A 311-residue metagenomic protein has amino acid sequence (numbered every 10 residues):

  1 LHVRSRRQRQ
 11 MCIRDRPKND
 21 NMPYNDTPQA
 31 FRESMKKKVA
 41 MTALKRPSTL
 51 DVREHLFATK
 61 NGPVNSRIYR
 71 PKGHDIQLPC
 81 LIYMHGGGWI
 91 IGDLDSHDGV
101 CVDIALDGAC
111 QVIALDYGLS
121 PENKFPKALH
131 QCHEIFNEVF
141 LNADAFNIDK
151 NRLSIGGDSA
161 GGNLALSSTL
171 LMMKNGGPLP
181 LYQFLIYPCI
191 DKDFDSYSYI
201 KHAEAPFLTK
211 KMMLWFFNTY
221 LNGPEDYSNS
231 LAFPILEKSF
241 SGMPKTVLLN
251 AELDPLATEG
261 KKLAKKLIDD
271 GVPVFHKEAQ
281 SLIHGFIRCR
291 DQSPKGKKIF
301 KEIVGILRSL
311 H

Functional and structural regions predicted by a protein language model:
L1-I13: Single conserved hydrophobic/aromatic residue that forms the stacking wall/gate of nucleotide- or nucleobase-binding
D15, D26, K36-K37: Targeting-peptide/extracellular-domain and disordered-appendage signature
K18-T27, L44-R46, D51-H311: Alpha/beta-hydrolase superfamily serine-hydrolase fold, recognizing
M35-K45: Short, solvent-exposed helix-to-loop capping segments enriched in aromatics
